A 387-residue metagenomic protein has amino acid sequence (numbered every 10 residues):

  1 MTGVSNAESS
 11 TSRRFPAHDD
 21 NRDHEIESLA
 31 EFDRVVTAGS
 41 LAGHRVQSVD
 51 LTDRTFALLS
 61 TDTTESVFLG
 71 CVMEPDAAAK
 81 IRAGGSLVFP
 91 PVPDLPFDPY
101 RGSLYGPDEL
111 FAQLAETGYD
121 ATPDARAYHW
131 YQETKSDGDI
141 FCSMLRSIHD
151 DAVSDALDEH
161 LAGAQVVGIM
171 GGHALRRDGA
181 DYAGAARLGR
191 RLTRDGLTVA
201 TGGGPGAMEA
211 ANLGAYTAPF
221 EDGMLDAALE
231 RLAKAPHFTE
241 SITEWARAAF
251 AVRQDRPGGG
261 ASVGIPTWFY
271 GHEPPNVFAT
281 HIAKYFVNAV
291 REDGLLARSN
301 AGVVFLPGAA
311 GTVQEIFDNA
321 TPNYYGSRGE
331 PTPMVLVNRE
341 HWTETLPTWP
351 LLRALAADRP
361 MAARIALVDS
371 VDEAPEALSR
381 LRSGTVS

Functional and structural regions predicted by a protein language model:
R13-S143: N-terminal accessory interaction module
V36-E65, C71, G206-F305: Acidic/glycine-enriched connector segments
E74-A78, R177-D178, H272, H341-P347: Short, charged/polar "capping" segments at the starts of alpha-helices and the immediately preceding loops
H160-V167, G258-G260: A short, charged/proline- and glycine-enriched loop that marks the coil->beta-strand transition at the N-terminal
A164-I169, A180-A228: N-terminal active-site beta-alpha-beta segment that forms phosphate/nucleotide-binding and substrate-recognition loops
D178, A207-A211, G311-D318: Short glycine/serine/threonine-rich phosphate/pyrophosphate-binding segments that cradle anionic phosphate groups
G196, G223-R231, L306-P307, V313 (+1 more regions): Short, acidic/small-residue loops that bind anionic groups at enzyme active sites
L295-A297, G329-S387: C-terminal functional extensions of proteins
